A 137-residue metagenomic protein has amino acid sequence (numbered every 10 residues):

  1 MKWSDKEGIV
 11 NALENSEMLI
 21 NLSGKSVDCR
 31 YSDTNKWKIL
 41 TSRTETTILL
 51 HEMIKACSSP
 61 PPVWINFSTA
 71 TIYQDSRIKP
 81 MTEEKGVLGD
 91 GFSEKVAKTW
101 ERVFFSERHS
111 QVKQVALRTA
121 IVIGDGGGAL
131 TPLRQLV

Functional and structural regions predicted by a protein language model:
M1-T46: NAD(P)H-binding glycine-rich loop region in Rossmannoid oxidoreductase-like domains and their noncatalytic homologs
L19-S23, W64-A70, L117-T119: SDR active-site strand-loop-helix element
V27-C29, D75-S76, D125: Helix N-cap/beta-alpha junction loops of NAD(P)-dependent oxidoreductase domains
W37-T44, K79-E101, I123: Short-chain dehydrogenase/reductase
I48-G91: Conserved Rossmann-fold NAD(P)-dependent oxidoreductase catalytic core, especially the SDR/UDP-sugar
A56, L88-L117: Active-site Tyr-X1-5-Lys
S58-W64, Q111-K113, G126: Active-site loop of short-chain dehydrogenase/reductase
R108, V115-A116, A120-V137: NAD(P)-dependent short-chain dehydrogenase/reductase
